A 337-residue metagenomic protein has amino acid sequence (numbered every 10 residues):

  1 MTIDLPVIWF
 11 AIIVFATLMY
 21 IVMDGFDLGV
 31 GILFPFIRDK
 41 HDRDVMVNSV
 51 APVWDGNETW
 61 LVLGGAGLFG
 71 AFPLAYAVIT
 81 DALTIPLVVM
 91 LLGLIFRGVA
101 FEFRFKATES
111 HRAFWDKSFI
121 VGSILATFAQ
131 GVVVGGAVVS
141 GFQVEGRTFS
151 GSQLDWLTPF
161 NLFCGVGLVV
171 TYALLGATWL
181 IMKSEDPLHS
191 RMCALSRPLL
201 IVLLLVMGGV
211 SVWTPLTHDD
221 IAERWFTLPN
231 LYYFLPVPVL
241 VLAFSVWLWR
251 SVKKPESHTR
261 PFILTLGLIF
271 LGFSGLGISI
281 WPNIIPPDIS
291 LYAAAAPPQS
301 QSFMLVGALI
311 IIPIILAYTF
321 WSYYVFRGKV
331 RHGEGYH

Functional and structural regions predicted by a protein language model:
M1-G56, V62-G65: N-terminal signal-anchor module of multipass membrane proteins
M1-I13, F69-T84, V138-P159: Helix-coil boundary and interhelical linker segments in multi-pass alpha-helical membrane proteins
W9-Y20, T80-G93, I120-I124, D155-V169 (+2 more regions): Alpha-helical transmembrane segments
L28-P52, G70-V78, E102-A113, G176-L195 (+4 more regions): Juxtamembrane membrane-water interface segments of multi-pass membrane proteins, especially cytoplasmic-side
V45-V62, L87, A113-T127, S190-I201 (+2 more regions): Juxtamembrane helix-loop boundaries in multi-pass membrane proteins
V53-L125, S140, V144, R224-Y232: Membrane-interface helix-loop-helix modules in multi-pass inner-membrane proteins
F103-S257, P261: Long, contiguous internal "core" modules enriched in hydrophobic/ aromatic residues
I285-M304: Short, membrane-exposed interhelical loops at transmembrane-helix boundaries
